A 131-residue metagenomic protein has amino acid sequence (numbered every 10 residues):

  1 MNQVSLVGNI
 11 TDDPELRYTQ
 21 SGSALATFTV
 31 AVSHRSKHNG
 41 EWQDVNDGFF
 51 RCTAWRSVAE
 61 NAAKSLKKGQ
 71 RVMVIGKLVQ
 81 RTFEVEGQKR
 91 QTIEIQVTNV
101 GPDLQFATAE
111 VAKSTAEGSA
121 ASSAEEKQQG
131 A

Functional and structural regions predicted by a protein language model:
M1-N2, R17-G22, K37-W42, E60 (+3 more regions): Acidic, gly/ser/pro-rich intrinsically disordered tails
Q3-S5, F49, M73: Intrinsic-disorder/low-complexity, polar/charged segments enriched in Ser/Thr/Lys/Arg/Asp/Glu/Gln
V4-N46, T82, Q91: Core FKBP-type peptidyl-prolyl cis-trans isomerase
V7-I10, V30, K68-V79, V97: OB-fold and OB-like beta-barrel modules that bind single-stranded nucleic acids
D47-S57: Beta-strand/loop nucleic-acid-binding surfaces
W55-R90, D103: Beta-rich strand-turn-strand
T92-P102: A short hydrophobic beta-strand segment most commonly corresponding to one strand of the jelly-roll/cupin
